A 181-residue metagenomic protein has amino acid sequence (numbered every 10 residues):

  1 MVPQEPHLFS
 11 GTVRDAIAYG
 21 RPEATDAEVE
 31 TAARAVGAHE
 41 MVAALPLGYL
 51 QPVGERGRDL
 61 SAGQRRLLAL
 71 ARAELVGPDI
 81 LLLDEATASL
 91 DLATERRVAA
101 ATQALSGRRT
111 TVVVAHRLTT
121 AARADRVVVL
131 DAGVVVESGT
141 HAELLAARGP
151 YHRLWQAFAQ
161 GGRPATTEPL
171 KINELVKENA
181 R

Functional and structural regions predicted by a protein language model:
M1-E5, V13-A18, E23, T31-A38 (+1 more regions): ABC-family ATPase nucleotide-binding domain "signature/switch" substructure
L8: Residues immediately C-terminal
H39-P46: Conserved H-loop
A44, A100, A122-R181: C-terminal portion of ABC ATPase nucleotide-binding domains
L47, R58, A159: Residues that form or immediately flank small-molecule/cofactor binding pockets and catalytic motifs
